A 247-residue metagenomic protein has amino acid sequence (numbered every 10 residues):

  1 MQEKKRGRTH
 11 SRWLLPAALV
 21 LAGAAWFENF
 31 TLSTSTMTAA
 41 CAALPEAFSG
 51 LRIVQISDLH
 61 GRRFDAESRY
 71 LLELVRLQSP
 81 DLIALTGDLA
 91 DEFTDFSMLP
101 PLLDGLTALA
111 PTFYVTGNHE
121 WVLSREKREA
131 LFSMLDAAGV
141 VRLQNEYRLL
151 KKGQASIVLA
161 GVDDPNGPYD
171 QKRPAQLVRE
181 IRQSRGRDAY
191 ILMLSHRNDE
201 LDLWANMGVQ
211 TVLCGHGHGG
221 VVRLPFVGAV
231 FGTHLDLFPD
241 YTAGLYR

Functional and structural regions predicted by a protein language model:
M1-A47: N-terminal membrane-anchoring alpha-helices
S35-A42, E146-G153, G244-R247: Short acidic-hydrophobic surface loop/beta-edge motif
A47, L51-E146: Membrane-embedded segments
L59-F64, L89-F93, W121, P165-Q171 (+2 more regions): Short, flexible loop segments at the rims of nucleotide/cofactor-binding pockets, characterized by
H60, L89-A90, H119-E120, Y147-R148 (+4 more regions): Catalytic metal-binding/acid-base residues of hydrolase active sites
D81-L82, F113, V140-V141, I157 (+3 more regions): Short, Asp-centered acidic motifs that coordinate Mg2+ and/or phosphate in catalytic or ligand-binding sites
E129-V140, Y147, K152-L194, L201-D202: Binuclear metal-dependent hydrolase catalytic cores centered on His/Asp/Glu-rich metal-binding motifs
R197-R247: Conserved beta-sheet core of the metallophosphoesterase superfamily
